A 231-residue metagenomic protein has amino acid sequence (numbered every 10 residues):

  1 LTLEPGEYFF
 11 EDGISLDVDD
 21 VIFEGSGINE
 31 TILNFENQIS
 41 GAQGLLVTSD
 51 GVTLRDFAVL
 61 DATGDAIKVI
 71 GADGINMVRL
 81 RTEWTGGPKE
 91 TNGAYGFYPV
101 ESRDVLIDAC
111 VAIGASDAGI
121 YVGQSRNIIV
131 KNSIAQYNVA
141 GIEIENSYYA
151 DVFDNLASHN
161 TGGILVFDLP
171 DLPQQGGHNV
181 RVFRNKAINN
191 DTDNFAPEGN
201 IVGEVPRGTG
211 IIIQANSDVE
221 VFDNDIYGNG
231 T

Functional and structural regions predicted by a protein language model:
L1-F10, V21-G27: Glycine-rich repeat segments that build the extracellular carbohydrate-interaction surface of secreted and virion
E11, F35-L46, D61-K68, K89-P99 (+4 more regions): Extracellular beta-strand/beta-solenoid scaffold signature
D19, N29, D50, T63 (+8 more regions): A generic "binding-loop/recognition-motif" signal
D20-T63: Right-handed parallel beta-helix/beta-spiral solenoid domain characteristic of secreted/periplasmic
I22-G25, V52-R55, G74-R79, V105-D108 (+4 more regions): All-beta strand scaffolds that present successive hydrophobic residues in beta-strands
L54-A58, A66-Y121, V130-K131: Compact, aliphatic and Gly/Pro-tolerant "microcore" segments centered on a short helix or tight beta-hairpin and their
R184, R207-I213, E220-T231: Predominantly extracellular beta-rich ligand-binding scaffolds that present long acidic/polar faces for carbohydrate
